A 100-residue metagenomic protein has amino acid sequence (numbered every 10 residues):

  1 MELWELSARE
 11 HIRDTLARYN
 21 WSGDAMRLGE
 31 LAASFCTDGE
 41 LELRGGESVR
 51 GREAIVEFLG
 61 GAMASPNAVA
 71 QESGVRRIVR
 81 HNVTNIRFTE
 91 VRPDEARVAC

Functional and structural regions predicted by a protein language model:
M1-A25, G29-S34: Short, low-complexity N-terminal intrinsically disordered segments enriched in polar/charged residues
L28-C100: A solvent-exposed, acidic/Ser-Thr-rich amphipathic alpha-helical stretch
